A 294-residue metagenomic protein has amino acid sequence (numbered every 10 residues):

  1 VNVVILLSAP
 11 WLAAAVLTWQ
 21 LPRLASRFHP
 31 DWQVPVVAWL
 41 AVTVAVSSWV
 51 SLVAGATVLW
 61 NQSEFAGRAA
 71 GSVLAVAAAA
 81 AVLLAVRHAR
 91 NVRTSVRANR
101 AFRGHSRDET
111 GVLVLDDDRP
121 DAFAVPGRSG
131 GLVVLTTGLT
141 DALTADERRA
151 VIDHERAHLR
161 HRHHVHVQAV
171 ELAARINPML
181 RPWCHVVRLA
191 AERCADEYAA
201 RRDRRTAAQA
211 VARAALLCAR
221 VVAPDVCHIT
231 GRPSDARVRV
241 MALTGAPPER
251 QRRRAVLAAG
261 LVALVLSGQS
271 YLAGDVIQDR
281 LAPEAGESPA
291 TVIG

Functional and structural regions predicted by a protein language model:
N2-L7, W49: Alpha-helical transmembrane segments of integral membrane proteins, especially early/N-terminal helices
N2-V3, A70-S95, L216-G294: Cytosolic-facing loops and C-terminal tails of multi-pass membrane proteins
L6-S26: N-terminal signal-anchor/start-transfer transmembrane helix
P22-R27, A81-V167, M179-R250: Polar-ligand-bearing catalytic/cofactor-coordination segments of membrane-embedded or membrane-tethered inner-membrane
H29-T43: Loop-to-helix transition at the N-terminal end of transmembrane alpha-helices
A41-A45, W49, A169: Hydrophobic alpha-helical transmembrane segments of multipass membrane transporters and ion channels, focusing on
V46-G104: Transmembrane alpha-helices and immediately adjacent membrane-cytoplasm interface residues in multi-pass integral
